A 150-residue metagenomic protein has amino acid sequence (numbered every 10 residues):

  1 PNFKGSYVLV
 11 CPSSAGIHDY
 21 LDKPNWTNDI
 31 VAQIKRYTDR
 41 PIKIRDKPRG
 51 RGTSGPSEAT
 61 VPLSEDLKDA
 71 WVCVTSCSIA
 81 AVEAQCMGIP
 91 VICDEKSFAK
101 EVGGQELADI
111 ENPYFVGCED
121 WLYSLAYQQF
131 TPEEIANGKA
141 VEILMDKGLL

Functional and structural regions predicted by a protein language model:
P1-G5, L21, E101-L150: Leloir-type glycosyltransferase catalytic cores
N2-G5, R36-T38, E65-D69: Flexible, charged surface loops at secondary-structure boundaries
N2-S14: A short, charged/proline- and glycine-enriched loop that marks the coil->beta-strand transition at the N-terminal
S6-Y7, P41, I89: Residues that mark the start of a beta-strand
C11-G16, P24-L63: Catalytic donor nucleotide-activated moiety binding site of glycosyltransferases and closely related
H18-Y20, E83: Short helix/loop capping segments that flank catalytic or ligand/cofactor-binding pockets
L21-P24, S78: Conserved strand-to-helix beginnings and helix N-cap segments that scaffold or border functional pockets
R45-V91, K96-S97: Donor nucleotide-activated moiety binding/catalytic core segment of transferases that use nucleotide-activated donors
